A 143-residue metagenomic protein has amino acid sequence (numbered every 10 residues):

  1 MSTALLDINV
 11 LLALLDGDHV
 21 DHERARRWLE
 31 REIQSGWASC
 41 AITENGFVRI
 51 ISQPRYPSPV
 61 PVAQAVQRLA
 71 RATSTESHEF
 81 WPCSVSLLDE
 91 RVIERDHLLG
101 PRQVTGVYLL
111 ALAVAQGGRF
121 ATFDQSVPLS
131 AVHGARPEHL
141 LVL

Functional and structural regions predicted by a protein language model:
M1-S39, I51-Q67, V132-A135: Short, well-structured N-terminal submotif of metal-dependent ribonuclease cores
V10, T43, S86, S126-P128: Alpha-helix capping/helix-boundary segments
G36, S77-E79, E138-H139: Conserved beta-strand segments of alpha/beta enzyme cores
R55-P57, L99, E138-L141: Short, hinge-like loop/turn segments at secondary-structure boundaries
T75-Q125: Active-site neighborhoods of divalent-metal-dependent phosphate/nucleic-acid chemistry enzymes
A115, R119-L143: Charged phosphate-binding loop/patch that engages nucleotide di/tri-phosphates or the phosphate backbone of nucleic
